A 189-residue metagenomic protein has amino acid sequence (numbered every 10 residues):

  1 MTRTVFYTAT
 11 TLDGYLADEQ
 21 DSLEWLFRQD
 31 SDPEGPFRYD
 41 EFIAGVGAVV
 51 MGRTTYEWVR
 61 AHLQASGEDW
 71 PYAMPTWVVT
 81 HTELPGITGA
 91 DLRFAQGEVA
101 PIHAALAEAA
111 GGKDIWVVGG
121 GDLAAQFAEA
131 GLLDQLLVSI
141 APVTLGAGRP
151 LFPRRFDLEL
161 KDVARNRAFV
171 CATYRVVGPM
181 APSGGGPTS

Functional and structural regions predicted by a protein language model:
M1-S189: Enzymes that bind and transform nitrogen-containing heteroaromatic metabolites
